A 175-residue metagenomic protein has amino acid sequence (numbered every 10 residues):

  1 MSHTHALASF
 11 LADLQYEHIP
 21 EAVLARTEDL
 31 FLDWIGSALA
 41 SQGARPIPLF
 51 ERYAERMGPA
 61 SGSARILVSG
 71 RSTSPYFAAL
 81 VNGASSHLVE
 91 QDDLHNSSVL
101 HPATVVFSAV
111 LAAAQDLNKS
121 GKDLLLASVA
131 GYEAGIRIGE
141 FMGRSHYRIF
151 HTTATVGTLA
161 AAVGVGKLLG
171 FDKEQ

Functional and structural regions predicted by a protein language model:
M1-Q175: N-terminal core-entry segment
